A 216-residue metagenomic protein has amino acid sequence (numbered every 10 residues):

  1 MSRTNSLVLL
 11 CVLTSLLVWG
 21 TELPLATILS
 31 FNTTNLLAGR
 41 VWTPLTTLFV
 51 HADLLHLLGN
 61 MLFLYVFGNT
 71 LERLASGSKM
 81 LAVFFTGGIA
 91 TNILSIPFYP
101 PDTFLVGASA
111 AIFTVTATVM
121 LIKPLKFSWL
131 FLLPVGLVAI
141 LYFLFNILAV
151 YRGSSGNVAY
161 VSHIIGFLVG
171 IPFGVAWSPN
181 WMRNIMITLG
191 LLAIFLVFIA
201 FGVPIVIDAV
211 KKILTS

Functional and structural regions predicted by a protein language model:
M1-S216: A detector for small-residue-rich transmembrane helices and their helix-helix packing motifs
